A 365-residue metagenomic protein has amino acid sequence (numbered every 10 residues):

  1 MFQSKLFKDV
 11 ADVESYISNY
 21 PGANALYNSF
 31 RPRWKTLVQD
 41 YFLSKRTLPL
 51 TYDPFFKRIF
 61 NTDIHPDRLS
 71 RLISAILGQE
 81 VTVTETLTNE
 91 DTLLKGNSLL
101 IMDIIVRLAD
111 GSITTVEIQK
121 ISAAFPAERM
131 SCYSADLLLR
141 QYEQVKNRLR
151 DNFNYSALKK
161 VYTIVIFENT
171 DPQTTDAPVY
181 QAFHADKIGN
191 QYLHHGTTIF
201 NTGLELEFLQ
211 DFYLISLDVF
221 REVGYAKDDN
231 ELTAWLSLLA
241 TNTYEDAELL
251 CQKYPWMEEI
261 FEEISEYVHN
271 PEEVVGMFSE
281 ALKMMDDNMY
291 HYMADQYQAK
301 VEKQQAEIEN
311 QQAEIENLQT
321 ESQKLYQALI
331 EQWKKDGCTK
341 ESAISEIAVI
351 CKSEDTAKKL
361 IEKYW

Functional and structural regions predicted by a protein language model:
M1-D211: Accessory alpha/beta interaction modules
F2-S44, T114-Q119, S237-W365: Short, charged alpha-helical interaction segments and adjacent helix-coil junctions
Y52-F60, L217-G224, D246-L250: Short hinge/gating elements
I64, R68, F125, N230 (+3 more regions): Charged, alpha-helix-enriched surfaces in structured cytosolic catalytic cores of large nucleotide-utilizing machines
T92-S98, G224-A226, E259-I260: Short, solvent-exposed polar/charged micro-motifs at secondary-structure junctions
T175-P178, G224-D229, G276-M277: Short conserved micro-motifs at the rims of enzyme active sites and ligand-binding pockets
L193-W235, L239-A240: Extended serine/threonine-enriched, polar tracts that run as long, contiguous segments within proteins
